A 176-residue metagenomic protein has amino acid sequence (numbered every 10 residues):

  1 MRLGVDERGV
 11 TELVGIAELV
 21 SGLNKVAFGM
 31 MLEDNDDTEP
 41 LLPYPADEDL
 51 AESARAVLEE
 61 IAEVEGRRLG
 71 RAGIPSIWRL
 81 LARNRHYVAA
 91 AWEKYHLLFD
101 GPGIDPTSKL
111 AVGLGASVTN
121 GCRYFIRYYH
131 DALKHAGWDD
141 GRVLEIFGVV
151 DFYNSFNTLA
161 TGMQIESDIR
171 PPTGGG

Functional and structural regions predicted by a protein language model:
M1-G176: Hydrophobic alpha-helical segments
